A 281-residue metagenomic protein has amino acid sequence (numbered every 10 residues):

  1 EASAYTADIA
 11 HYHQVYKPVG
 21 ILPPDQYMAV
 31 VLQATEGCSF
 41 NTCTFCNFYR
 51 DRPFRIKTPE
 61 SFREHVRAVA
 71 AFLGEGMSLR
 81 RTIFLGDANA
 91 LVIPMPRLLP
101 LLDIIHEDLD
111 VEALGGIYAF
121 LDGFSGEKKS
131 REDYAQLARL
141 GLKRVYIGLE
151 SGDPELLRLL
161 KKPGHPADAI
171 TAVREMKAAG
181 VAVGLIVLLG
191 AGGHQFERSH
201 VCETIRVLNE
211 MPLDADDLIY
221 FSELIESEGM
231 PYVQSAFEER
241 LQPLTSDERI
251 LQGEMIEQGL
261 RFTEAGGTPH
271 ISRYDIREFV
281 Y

Functional and structural regions predicted by a protein language model:
E1-L32, R50, G76-S78, L260 (+2 more regions): N-terminal [4Fe-4S]-dependent radical SAM core
P23-E64: Canonical Radical SAM [4Fe-4S] cluster-binding loop centered on the CxxxCxxC motif and its immediate flanking residues
R50-R52, L159-G164, A236-Q242: Short glycine-enriched, charge-decorated loop/helix-capping segments at active-site entrances that position
F62, V66, L98, S130 (+3 more regions): Aromatic/hydrophobic pocket-lining residues that form the small-molecule binding cavity in soluble enzyme cores
A71-K162, P166-A178: Conserved SAM/AdoMet-binding glycine-rich loop
A88-A90, F120-G126, E150-P154, L188-G192 (+2 more regions): Active-site beta-loop-alpha junctions enriched in small/polar residues
L99-D103, E107, F196-D216, A236-D247 (+1 more regions): Short, electropositive alpha-helical surface patch
R144-Y146, A167-P231, G253, E257-T263 (+1 more regions): Conserved C-terminal portion of the radical SAM core fold that forms the substrate/S-adenosylmethionine-binding
